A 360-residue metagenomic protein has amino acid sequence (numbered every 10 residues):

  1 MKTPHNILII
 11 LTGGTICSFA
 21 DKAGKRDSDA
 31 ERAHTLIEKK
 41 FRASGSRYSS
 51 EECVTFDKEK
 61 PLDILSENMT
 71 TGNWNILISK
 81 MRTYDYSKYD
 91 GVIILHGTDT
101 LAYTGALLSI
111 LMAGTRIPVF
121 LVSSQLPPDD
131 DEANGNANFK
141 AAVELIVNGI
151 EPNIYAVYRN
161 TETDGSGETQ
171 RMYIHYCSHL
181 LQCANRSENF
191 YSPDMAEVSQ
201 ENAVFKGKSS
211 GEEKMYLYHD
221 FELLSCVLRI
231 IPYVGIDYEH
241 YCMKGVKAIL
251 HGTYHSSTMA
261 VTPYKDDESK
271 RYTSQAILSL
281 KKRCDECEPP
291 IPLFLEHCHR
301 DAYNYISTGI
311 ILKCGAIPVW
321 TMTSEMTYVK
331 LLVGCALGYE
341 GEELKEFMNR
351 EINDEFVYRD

Functional and structural regions predicted by a protein language model:
M1-Y86: ATP/NTP phosphate-donor binding region
P4, I10, G14-C17, A30-S49 (+2 more regions): Accessory alpha-helical/coil subdomains and C-terminal extensions that flank or cap enzyme catalytic cores
G14-C17, H96-A102, T161-T163, Y254-T258 (+1 more regions): Gly/Ser/Thr-rich loops at beta-strand to alpha-helix junctions that form or flank small-molecule/cofactor-binding
K22-R32, T100, A106-F120, G135-A141 (+3 more regions): A glycine- and small-aliphatic-rich helix-loop capping segment at beta-alpha/alpha-beta transitions that lines
Y86-V92, K244-A248: Short acidic/histidine-rich motifs immediately flanking catalytic phosphotransfer sites in two-component signaling
I94-I117, T262-I277, S307: Short Gly/Thr/Asp-enriched flexible loops that form oxyanion-binding sites at enzyme active sites
L121-Q200: Internal gly/pro-rich beta-alpha loop/helix module that stabilizes soluble enzyme cofactors or their anionic handles
S256-D360: C-terminal non-catalytic interaction/assembly regions of soluble proteins
